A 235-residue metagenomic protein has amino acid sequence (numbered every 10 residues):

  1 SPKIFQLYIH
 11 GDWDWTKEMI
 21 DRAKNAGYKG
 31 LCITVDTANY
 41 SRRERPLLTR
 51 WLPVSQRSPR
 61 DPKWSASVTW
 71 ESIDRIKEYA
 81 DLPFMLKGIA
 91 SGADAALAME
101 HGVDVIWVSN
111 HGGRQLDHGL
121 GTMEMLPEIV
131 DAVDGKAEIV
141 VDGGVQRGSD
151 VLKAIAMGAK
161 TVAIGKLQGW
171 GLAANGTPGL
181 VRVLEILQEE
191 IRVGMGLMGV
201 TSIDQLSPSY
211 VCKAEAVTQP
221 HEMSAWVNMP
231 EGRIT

Functional and structural regions predicted by a protein language model:
S1-K3, A132: Short intrinsically disordered, low-complexity coil segments enriched in acidic
K3-G11: A glycine-rich helix N-cap at a beta->alpha junction
I4, N110, L172-G176: Short amphipathic alpha-helical segments at helix-loop
H10-V141, G148-W170, M223: Alpha/beta enzyme core
E124-T235: Alpha/beta catalytic cores of nucleotide-metabolism and tRNA/nucleoside-modifying enzymes
